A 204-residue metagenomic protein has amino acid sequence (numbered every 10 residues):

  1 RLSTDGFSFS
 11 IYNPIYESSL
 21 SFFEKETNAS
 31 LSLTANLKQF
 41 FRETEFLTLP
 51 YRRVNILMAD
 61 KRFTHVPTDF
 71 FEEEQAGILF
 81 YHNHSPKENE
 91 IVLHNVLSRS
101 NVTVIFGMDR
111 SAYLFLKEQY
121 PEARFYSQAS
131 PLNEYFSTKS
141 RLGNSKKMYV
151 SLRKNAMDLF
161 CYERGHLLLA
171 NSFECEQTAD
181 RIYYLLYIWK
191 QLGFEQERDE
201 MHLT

Functional and structural regions predicted by a protein language model:
R1, N55, K147-S151: Short glycine-aspartate micro-motif
L2-S3, N13: N-terminal alpha-helical scaffold/docking segments in eukaryotic complex subunits
S3-T4, M58-K61, Y162-R164: Short loop/turn segments at strand-loop or loop-helix junctions that form parts of catalytic or ligand-binding pockets
G6-I11, S18, V96-E197: Small-residue (GG/TT-enriched) beta-loop-alpha framework at ligand/catalytic clefts
Y12, S18-T27, A35-T138: Active-site neighborhood for divalent-cation/phosphate handling
N36-T48, L185-D199: Short, basic/hydrophobic alpha-helical segments
E200-T204: Glycine-rich phosphate-binding loops at beta-strand->alpha-helix junctions
